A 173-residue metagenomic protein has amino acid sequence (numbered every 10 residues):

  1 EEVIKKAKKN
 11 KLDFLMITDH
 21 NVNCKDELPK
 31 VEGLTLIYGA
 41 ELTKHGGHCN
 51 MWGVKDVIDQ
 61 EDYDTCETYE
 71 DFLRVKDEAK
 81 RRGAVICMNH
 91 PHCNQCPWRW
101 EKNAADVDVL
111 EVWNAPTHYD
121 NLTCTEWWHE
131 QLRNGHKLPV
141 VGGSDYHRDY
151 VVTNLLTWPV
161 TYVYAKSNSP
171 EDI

Functional and structural regions predicted by a protein language model:
E1-A105, E111-E130, N134, G143-Y150 (+1 more regions): A metal-dependent hydrolase metal-coordination microenvironment
G135-P139, D149-I173: C-terminal functional module detector
